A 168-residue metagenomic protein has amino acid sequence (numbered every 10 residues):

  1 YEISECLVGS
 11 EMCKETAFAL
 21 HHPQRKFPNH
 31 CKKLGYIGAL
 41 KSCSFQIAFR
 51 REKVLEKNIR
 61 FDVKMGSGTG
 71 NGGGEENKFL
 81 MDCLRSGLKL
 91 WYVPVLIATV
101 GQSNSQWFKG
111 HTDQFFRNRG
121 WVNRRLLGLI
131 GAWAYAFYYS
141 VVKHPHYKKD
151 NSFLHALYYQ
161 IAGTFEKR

Functional and structural regions predicted by a protein language model:
Y1-E15: Single conserved hydrophobic/aromatic residue that forms the stacking wall/gate of nucleotide- or nucleobase-binding
E5, Q46, N58, G72 (+1 more regions): A residue-level structural signature of the nucleotidyltransferase/glycosyltransferase Rossmann-like core
K14-F45, R51: Acceptor/aglycone-binding surface of glycosyltransferases and processive sugar-polymer synthases
C43-V63: Conserved nucleotide-sugar donor-binding and metal-coordinating catalytic region shared by glycosyltransferases
F49, E75, V93: A conserved hydrophobic position in a structured secondary element of the catalytic/binding core that shapes
F61-V63, S86-T99, H111-T112: Catalytic beta-strand/loop signature of glycosyltransferases that borders the donor
K64-M81: Acidic donor-binding loop at a coil-to-helix junction in glycosyltransferase catalytic cores that engages
G110-R168: Non-catalytic, C-terminal membrane-associated alpha-helical segments of glycosyltransferases
